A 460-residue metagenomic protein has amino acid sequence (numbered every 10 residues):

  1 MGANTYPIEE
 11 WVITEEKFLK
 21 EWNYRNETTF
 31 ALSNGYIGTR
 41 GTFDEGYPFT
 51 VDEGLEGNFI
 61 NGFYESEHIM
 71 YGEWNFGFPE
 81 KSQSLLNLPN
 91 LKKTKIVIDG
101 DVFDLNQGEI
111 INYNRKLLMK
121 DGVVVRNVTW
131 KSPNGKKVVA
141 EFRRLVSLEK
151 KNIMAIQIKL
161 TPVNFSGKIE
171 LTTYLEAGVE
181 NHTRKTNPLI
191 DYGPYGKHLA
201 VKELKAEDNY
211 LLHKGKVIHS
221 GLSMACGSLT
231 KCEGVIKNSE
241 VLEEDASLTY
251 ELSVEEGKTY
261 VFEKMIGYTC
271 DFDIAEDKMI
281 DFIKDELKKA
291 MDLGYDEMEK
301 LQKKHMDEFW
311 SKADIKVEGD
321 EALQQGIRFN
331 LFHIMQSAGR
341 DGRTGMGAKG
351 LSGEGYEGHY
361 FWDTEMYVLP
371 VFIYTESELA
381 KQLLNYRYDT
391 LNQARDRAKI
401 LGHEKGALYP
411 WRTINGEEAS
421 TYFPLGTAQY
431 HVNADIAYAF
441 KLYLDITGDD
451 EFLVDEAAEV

Functional and structural regions predicted by a protein language model:
M1-Y356: Acidic/polar, glycine-enriched structural segments that form the non-catalytic walls/loops of the carbohydrate-binding
E297-G448, V454: Substrate-binding groove/exosite segments of carbohydrate-active enzymes
